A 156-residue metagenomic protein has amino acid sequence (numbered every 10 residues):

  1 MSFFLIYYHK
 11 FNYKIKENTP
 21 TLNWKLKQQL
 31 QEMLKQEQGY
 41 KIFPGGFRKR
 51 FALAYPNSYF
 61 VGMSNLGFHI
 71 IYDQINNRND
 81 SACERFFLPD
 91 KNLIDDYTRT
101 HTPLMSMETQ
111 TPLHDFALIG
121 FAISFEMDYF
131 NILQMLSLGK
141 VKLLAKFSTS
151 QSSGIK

Functional and structural regions predicted by a protein language model:
F3-K156: A short, structured N-terminal alpha-helical element that caps or precedes a catalytic domain
